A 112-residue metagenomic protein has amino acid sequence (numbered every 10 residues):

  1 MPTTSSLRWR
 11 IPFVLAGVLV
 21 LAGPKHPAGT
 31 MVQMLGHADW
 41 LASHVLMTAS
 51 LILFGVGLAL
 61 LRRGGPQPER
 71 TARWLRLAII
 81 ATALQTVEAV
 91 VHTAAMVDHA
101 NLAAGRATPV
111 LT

Functional and structural regions predicted by a protein language model:
M1-T112: Hydrophobic, aromatic-enriched alpha-helical segments typical of multi-pass transmembrane helices
